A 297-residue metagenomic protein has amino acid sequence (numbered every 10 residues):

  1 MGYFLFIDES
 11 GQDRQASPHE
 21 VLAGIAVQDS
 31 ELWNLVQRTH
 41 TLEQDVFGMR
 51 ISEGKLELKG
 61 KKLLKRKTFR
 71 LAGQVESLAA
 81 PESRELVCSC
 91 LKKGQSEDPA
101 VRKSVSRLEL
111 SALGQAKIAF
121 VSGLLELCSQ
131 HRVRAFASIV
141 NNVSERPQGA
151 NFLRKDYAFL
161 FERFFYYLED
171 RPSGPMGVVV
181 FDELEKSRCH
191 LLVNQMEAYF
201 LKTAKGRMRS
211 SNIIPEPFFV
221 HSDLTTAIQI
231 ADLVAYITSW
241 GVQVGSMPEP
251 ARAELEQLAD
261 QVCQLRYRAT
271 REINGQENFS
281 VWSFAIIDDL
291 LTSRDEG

Functional and structural regions predicted by a protein language model:
M1-G297: Phosphate-ester processing/binding pockets and catalytic centers
